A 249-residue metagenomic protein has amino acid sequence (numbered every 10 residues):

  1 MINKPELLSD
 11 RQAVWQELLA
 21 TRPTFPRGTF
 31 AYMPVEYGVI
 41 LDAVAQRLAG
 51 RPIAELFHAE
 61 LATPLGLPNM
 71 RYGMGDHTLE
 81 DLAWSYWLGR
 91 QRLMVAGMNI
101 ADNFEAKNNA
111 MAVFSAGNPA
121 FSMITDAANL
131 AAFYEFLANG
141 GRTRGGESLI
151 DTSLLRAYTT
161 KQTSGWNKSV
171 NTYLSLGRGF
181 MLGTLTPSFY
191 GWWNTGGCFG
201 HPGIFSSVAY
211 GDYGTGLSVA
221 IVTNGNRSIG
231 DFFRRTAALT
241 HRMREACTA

Functional and structural regions predicted by a protein language model:
M1-W193: Short, surface-exposed loop or secondary-structure junction motifs that flank catalytic or metal-binding residues
G38, N226-R227: Solvent-exposed loop/turn segments at secondary-structure junctions within structured extracellular/periplasmic domains
N139-R142, L154, T159-W166, S228-A249: Short, gly/Ser/Thr-rich active-site loops of penicillin-recognizing serine hydrolases
G200: Short, structured beta-strand/loop micro-motifs enriched in basic residues and often containing a Trp
G203-F205: Short, small/polar residue-rich loop motifs at catalytic or cofactor-binding pockets
S207, T215, T240-R242: C-terminal helical cap and adjacent loop that interface with cofactors, partners, or active-site loops
A209-Y210, G216-G225: Short, well-ordered beta-strand elements
